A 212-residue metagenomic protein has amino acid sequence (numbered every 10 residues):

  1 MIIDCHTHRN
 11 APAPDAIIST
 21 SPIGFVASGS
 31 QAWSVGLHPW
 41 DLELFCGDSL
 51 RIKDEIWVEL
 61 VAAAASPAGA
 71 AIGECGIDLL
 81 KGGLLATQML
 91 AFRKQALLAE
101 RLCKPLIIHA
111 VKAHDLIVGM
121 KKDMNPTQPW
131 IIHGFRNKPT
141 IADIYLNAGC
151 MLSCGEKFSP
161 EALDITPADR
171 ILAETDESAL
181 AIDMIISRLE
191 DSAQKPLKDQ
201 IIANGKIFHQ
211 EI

Functional and structural regions predicted by a protein language model:
M1-I212: Mid-domain alpha/beta scaffold segments of enzyme catalytic cores
